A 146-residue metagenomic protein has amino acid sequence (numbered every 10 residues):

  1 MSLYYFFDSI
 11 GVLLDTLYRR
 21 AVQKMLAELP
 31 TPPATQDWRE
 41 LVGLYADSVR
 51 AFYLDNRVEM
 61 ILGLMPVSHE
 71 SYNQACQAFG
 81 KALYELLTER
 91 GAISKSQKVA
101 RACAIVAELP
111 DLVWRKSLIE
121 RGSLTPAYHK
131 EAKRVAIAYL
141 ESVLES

Functional and structural regions predicted by a protein language model:
M1-V12: Helix-turn-helix
I10-A21: Amphipathic alpha-helical segments enriched in hydrophobic/aromatic and basic residues that form the DNA-contacting
T16, L29-L54: Hydrophobic alpha-helical connector segments
Y18-R20, L54, L109: A glycine-rich, aromatic-flanked flexible loop/lid motif
M25: Short, structured motif recognition centered on aromatic/hydrophobic residues
E40-S48, S68-A92, A100-C103, R134-A138: Amphipathic alpha-helical packing segments from all-alpha helical-bundle domains
R50-E70, Y84, L112-L118: Amphipathic alpha-helical segments used for helix-helix packing
I61, E89-A136, V143-S146: Hydrophobic/aromatic-rich alpha-helical bundle segments in the mid-to-C-terminal region
